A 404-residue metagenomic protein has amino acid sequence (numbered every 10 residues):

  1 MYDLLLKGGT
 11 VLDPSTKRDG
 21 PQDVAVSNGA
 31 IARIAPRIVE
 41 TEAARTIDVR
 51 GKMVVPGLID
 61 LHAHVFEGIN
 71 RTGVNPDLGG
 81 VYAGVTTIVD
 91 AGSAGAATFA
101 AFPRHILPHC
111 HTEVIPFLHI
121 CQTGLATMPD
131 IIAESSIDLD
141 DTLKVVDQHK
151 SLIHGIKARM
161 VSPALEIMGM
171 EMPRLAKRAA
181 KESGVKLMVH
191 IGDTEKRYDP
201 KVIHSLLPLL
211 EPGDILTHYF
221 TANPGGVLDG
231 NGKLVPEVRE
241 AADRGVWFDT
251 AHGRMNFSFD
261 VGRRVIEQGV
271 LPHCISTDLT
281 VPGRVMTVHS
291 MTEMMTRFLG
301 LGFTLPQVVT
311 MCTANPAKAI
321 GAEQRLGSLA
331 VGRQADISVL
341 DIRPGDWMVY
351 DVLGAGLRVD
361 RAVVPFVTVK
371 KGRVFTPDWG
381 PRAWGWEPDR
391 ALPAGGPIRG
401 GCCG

Functional and structural regions predicted by a protein language model:
M1-V55: Histidine-rich, glycine-flanked metal-binding segment
G9, Q334-P388: C-terminal cap of metal-dependent C-N hydrolases
G9, V24, G29, G51 (+11 more regions): Divalent metal-coordination and catalytic microenvironments
T41, V49-H109: Metal-associated gating/positioning segment near the N- to mid-region
G57-A63, I88-D90, V114-L118, H154-A158 (+4 more regions): Hydrophobic faces of well-ordered beta-strands that scaffold small-molecule active sites in alpha/beta enzyme cores
A83-V89, S93-A94, H109-E134, K157-A164: Metal-cofactor-binding active-site regions of metalloenzymes
A101, I137-F248, N256-H273: Histidine/acidic residue-rich metal-binding segments in metalloenzymes
D260-P344: His/Asp/Glu-enriched, well-ordered alpha-helical/loop segment that forms or immediately abuts the divalent-metal
